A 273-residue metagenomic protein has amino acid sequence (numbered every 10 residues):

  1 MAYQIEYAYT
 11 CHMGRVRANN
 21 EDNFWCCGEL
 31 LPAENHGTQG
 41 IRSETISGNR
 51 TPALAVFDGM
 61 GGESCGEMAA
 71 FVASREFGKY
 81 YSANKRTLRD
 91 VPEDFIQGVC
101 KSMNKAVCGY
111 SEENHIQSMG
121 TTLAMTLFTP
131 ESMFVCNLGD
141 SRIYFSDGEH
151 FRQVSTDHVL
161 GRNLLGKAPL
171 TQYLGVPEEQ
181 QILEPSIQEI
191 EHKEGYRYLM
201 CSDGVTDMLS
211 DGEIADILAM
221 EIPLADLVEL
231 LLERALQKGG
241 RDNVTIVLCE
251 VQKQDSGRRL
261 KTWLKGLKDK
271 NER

Functional and structural regions predicted by a protein language model:
M1-R273: PP2C/PPM-type serine/threonine phosphatase catalytic domain
